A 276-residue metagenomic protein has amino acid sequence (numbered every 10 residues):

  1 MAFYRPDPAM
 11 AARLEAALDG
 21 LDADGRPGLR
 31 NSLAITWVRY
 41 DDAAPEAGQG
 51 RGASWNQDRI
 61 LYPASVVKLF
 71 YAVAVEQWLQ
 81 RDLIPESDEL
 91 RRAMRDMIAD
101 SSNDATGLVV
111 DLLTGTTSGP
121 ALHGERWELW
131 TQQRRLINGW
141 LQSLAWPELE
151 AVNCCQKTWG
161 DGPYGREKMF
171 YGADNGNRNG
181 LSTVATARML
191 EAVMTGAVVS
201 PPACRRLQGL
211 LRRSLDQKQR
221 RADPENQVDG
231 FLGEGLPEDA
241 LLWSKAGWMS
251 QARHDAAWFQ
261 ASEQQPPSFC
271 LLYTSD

Functional and structural regions predicted by a protein language model:
A2-D22, P27-S32, E89-V184: Active-site-adjacent helix/loop patches that line small-molecule binding or acyl-intermediate pockets
R13-W55, F259: A short, well-structured edge-of-sheet supersecondary motif
L61-I84, M97, F269: Active-site SXXK
V73-R81, D111, R188-T195: Short glycine/serine- and small hydrophobic-enriched flexible loop segments
Q77-D96, T106, S200-A203: Short, well-structured active-site flanking segments
G160-R220, Q265: Penicillin-binding protein/beta-lactamase superfamily catalytic region
P224-F259, E263: Active-site Gly/Thr loop motif
Y273-D276: Conserved small/polar residues in nucleotide/adenosyl-binding loops
